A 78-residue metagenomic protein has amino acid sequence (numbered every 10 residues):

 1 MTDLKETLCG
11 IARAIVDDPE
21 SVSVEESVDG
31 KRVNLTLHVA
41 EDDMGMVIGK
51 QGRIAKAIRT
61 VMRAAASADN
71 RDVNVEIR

Functional and structural regions predicted by a protein language model:
M1-M46, A57-R78: RNA-contacting regions in translation and RNA-metabolism proteins, encompassing KH/S1 modules where present
I54: An amphipathic, aromatic/His-enriched active-site/gating alpha helix that lines ligand/cofactor pockets
